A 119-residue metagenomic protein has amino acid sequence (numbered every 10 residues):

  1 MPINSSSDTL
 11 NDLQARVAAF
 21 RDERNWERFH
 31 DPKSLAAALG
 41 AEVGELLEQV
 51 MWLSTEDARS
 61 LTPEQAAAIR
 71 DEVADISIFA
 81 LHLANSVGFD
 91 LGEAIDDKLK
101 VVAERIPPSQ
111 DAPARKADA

Functional and structural regions predicted by a protein language model:
M1-A119: Flexible "arm" and connector segments at domain edges
